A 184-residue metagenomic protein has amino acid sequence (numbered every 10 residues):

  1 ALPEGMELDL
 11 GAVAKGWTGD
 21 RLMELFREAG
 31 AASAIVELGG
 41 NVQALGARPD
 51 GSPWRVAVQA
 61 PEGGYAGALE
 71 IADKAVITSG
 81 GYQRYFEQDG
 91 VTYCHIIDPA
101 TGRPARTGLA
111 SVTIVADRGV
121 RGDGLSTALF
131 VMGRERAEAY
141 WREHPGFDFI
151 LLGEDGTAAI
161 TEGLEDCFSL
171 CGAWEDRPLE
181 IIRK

Functional and structural regions predicted by a protein language model:
A1-K184: Mature catalytic core of soluble alpha/beta enzymes
